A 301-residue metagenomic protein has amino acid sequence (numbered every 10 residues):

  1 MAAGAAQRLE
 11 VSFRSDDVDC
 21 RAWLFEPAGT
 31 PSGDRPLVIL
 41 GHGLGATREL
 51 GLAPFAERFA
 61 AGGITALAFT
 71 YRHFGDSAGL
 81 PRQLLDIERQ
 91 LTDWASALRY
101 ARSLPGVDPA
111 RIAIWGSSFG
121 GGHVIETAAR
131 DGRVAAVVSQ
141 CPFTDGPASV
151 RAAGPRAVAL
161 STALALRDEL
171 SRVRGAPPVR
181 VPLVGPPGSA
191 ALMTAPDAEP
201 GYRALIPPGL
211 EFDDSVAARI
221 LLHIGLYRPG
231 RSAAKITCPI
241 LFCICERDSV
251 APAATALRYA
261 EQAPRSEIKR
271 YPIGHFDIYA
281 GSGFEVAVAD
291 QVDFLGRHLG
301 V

Functional and structural regions predicted by a protein language model:
M1-G33: N-terminal cap/lid segment of alpha/beta-hydrolase-fold proteins
G45-E57, Y71, A254: The serine-hydrolase catalytic nucleophile loop
R48-G51, F74-P109, A280-A287: Catalytic nucleophile-loop/oxyanion-hole region of alpha/beta-hydrolase and closely related hydrolase-like folds
R58-A78: Conserved alpha/beta-hydrolase
I125-L205: Alpha/beta-hydrolase-fold enzymes
I236, F242-I244: Short beta-strand/loop motif that positions the catalytic acidic residue of the alpha/beta-hydrolase fold
S249-T255: Conserved alpha/beta-hydrolase "acid-adjacent" motif
Y271-V301: Catalytic active-site module of serine/aspartate enzymes centered on a nucleophile-bearing elbow/loop
